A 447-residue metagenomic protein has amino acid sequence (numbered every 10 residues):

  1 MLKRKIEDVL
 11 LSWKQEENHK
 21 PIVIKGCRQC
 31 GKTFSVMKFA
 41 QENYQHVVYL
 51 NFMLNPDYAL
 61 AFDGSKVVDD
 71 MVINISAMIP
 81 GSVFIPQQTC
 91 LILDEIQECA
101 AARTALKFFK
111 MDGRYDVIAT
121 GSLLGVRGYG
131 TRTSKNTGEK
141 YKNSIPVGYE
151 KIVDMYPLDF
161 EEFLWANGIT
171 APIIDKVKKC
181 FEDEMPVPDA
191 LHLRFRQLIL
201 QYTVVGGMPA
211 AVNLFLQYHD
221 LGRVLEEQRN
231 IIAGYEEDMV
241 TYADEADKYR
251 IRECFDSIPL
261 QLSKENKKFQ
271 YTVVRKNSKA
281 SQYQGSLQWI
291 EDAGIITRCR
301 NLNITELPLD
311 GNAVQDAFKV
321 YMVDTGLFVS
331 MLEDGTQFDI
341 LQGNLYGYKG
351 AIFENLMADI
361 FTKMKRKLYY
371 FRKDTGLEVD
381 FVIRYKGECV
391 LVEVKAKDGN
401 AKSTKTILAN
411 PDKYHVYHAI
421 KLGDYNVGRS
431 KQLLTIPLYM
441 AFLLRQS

Functional and structural regions predicted by a protein language model:
M1-Q15: N-terminal pre-Walker A segment at the start of P-loop NTPase domains
I24: Hydrophobic anchor at the beta1->P-loop junction of P-loop NTPases
K32: Conserved lysine of the Walker
S35, F39: Hydrophobic positions on the alpha1 helix immediately C-terminal to the Walker A/P-loop
L54-Q87: Short glycine-rich substrate-engagement loop in P-loop NTPases that contacts/grips substrate
D116-S122, D154: Structural recognition of the conserved hydrophobic beta-strand(s) that form the central parallel beta-sheet of P-loop
G128-S263: Interdomain motor-coupling "hinge/lid" segment immediately C-terminal to the ATP-binding subdomain of NTP-driven enzymes
M208, N213-K386: Accessory nucleic acid-recognition modules appended to NTPase machines
